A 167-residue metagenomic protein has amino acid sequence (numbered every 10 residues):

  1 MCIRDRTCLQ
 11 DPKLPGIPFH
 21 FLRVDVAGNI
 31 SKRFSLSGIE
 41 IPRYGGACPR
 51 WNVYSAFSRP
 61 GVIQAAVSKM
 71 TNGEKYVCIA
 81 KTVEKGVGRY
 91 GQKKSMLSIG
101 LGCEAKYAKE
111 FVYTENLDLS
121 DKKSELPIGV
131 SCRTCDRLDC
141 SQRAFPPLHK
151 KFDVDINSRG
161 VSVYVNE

Functional and structural regions predicted by a protein language model:
M1-D5: Conserved small/polar residues in nucleotide/adenosyl-binding loops
L9, C140, F145: Residue-level marker of positions within ordered structural domains that often coincide with functionally constrained
L9-K13, F57-S58: Short linear motifs in intrinsically disordered
D11-I39: Extended amphipathic alpha-helical segments with heptad-repeat/coiled-coil character used for oligomerization, fusion
F19-F21, F34, F57, F111 (+2 more regions): Phenylalanine-focused residue identity feature
F21, Y76-V77, V165-N166: Generic ordered-secondary-structure signal
I39-Q142: Low-complexity, glycine/alanine/valine/leucine- and proline-rich hydrophobic stretches
R143-E167: Short microdomains enriched in Cys/His and/or Lys/Arg
